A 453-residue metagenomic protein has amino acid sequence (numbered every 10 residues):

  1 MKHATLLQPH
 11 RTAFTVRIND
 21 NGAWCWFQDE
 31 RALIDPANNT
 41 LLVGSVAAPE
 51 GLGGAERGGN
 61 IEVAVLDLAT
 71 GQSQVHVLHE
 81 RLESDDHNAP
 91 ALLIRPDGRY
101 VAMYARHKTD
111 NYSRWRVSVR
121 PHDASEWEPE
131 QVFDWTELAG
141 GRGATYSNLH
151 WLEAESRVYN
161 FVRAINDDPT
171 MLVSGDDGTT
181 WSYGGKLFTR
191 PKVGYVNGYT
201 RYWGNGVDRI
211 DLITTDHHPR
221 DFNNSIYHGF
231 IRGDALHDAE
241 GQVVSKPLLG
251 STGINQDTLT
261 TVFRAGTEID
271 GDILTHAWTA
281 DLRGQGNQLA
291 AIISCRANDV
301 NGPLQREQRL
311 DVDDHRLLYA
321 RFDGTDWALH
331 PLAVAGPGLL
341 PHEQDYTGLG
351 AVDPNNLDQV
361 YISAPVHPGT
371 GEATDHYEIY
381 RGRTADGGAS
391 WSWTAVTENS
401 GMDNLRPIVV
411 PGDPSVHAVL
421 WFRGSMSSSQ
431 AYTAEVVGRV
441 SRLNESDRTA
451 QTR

Functional and structural regions predicted by a protein language model:
A4-R453: Extracellular, repeat-based ectodomains that mediate carbohydrate processing or recognition
